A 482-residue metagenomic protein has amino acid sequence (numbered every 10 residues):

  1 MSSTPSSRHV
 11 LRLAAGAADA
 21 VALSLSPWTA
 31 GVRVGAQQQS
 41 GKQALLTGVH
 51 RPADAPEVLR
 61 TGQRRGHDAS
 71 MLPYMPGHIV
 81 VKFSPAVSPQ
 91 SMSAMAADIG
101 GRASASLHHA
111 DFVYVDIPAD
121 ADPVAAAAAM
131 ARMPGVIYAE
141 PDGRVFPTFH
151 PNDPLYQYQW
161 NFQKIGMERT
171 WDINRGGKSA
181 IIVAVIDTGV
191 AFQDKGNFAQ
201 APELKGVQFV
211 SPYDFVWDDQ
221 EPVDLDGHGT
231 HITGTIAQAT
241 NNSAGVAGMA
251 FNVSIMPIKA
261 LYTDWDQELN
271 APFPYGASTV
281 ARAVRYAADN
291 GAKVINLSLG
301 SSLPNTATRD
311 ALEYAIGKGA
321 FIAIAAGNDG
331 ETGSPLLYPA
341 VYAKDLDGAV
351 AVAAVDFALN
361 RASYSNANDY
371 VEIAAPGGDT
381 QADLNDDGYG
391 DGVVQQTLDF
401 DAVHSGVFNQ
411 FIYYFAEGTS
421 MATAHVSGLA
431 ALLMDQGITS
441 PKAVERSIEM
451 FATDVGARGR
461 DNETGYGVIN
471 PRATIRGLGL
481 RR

Functional and structural regions predicted by a protein language model:
M1-H9: N-terminal secretory signal peptides that target proteins for export/translocation
H9-V21: Sec-dependent N-terminal signal peptides
L25-Y156, W171-I173: Primarily auto-inhibitory N-terminal propeptides
I79-K82, S104-S106, V113-Y114, Y138-E140 (+12 more regions): Structural recognition of the beta-strand scaffold that forms the well-ordered cores of secreted hydrolase catalytic
V136, N152-N290, V294, L384-F411 (+1 more regions): Active-site core segment of subtilase-fold serine proteases
D187, A320, V341-D435: Extracellular S/T/G-rich loop segment that most often corresponds to the catalytic His/Ser-adjacent loop
A283-R285, N290-L297, T306, K318-A320 (+4 more regions): C-terminal subdomain of the subtilisin-like protease fold in secreted/lumenal serine endopeptidases
P304-F321, Y338, Y342, G348: Catalytic-core regions built around general acid/base machinery
